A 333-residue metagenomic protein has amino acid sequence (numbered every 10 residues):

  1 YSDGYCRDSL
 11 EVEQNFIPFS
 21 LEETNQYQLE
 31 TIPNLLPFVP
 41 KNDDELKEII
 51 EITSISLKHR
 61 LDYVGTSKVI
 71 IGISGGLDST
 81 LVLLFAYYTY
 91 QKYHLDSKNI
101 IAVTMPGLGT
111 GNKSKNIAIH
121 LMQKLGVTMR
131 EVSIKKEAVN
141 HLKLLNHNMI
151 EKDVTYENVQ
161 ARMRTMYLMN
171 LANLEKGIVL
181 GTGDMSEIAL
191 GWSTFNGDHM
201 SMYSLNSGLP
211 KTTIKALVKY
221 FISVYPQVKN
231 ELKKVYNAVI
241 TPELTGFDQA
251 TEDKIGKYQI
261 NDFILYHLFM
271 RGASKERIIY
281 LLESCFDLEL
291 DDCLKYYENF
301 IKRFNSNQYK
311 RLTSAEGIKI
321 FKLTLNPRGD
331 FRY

Functional and structural regions predicted by a protein language model:
Y1-G75, S79-Y333: ATP/NTP-dependent adenylation/nucleotidyl-transfer catalytic domains that generate, transfer, or process NMP-activated
